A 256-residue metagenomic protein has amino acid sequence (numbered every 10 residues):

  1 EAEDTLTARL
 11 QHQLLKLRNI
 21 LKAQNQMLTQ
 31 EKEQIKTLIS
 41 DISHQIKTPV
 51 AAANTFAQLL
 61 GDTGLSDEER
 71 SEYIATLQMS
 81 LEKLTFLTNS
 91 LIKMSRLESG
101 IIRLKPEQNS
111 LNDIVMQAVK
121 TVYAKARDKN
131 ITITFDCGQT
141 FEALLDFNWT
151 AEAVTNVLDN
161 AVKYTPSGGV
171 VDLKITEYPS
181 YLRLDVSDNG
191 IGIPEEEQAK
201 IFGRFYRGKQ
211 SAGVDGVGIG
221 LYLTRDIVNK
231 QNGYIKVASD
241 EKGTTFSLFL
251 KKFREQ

Functional and structural regions predicted by a protein language model:
M79-L87: Short alpha-helical segment of the dimerization/phosphotransfer core of two-component systems
K105-Q108, R127, T132-E142: Conserved catalytic submotifs in the C-terminal HATPase_c
A161-V162: Short helix-loop "hinge" at the ATP-lid/N-box region of the Bergerat-fold HATPase_c
G168-S180: Short beta-strand/loop element within the Bergerat-fold HATPase_c
D188: Acidic ATP/Mg2+-coordinating residue in the GHKL
I193-F205: Short conserved segment of the HATPase_c
G233-V237: Conserved glycine-rich
